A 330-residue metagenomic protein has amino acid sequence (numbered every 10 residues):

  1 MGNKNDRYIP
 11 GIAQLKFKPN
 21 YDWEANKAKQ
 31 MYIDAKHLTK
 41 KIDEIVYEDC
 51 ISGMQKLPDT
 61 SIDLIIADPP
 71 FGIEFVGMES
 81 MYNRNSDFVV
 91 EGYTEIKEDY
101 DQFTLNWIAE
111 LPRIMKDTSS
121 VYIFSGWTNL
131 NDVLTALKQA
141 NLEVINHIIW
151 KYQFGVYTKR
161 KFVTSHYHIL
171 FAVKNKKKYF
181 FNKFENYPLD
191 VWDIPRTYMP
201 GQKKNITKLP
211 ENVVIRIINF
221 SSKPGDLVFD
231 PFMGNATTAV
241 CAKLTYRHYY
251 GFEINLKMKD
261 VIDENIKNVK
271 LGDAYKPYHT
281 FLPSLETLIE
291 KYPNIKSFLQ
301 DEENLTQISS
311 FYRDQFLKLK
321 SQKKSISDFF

Functional and structural regions predicted by a protein language model:
M1-A25, Y32-D260, I326-F329: Core catalytic lobe of class I
E24-M54, D263-S309: S-adenosyl-L-methionine
Q307-F330: Long, low-complexity, Ser/Pro/Thr- and acidic-rich intrinsically disordered regulatory regions
